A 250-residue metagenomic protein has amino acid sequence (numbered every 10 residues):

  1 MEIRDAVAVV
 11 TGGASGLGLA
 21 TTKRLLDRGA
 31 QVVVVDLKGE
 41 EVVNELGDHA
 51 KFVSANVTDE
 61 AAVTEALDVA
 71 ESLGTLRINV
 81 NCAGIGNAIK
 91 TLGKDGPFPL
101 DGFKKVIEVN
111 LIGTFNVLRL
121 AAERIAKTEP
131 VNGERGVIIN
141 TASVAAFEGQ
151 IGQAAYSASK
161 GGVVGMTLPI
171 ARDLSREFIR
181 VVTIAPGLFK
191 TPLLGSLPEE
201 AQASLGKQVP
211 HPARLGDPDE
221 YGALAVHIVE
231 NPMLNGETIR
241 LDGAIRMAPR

Functional and structural regions predicted by a protein language model:
S54-E65, L100: The beta1-alpha1 cofactor-binding region of Rossmann-like NAD(H)/NADP(H)-dependent oxidoreductases
I85, G96-N116, I138-I139, V163: Catalytic Tyr-X3-Lys loop
G86-K104, E123, K127-N132, G152-A155 (+1 more regions): Conserved mid-core segment of classical short-chain dehydrogenase/reductases
E108, E200-E220: Catalytic Tyr-x(3-8)-Lys segment
L118, S159, T167: Active-site helix of classical SDR
S143: Residue(s) in the substrate-gating loop at a strand-loop-helix junction that position the organic substrate next
S175-R180, L234-E237: Short, small/polar-rich loop/turn modules that mediate ligand/substrate recognition or access, typified
D217-L241, R246: C-terminal substrate-recognition "lid" of short-chain dehydrogenase/reductases
